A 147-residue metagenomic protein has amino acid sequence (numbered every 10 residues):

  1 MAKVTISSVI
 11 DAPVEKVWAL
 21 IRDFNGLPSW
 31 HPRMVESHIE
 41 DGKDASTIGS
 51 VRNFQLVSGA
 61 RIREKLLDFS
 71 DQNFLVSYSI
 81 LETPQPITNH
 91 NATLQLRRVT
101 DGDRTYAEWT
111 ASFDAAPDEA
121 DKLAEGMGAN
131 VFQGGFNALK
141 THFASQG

Functional and structural regions predicted by a protein language model:
M1-K3, N73-L75, G102-T105: A generic structural signal for beta-strand entry/edge sites
M1-K43: Hydrophobic ligand-binding cavity/cleft-lining segments
I6-S8, I62-D68, H90-R98: Hydrophobic/aromatic beta-strand elements that line small-molecule binding cavities or substrate pockets in beta-rich
P13, G59, D71-Q72, V99-G102: Short strand-connecting beta-turns/loops that link adjacent beta-strands
H38-P86, G134, A138-Q146: Glycine-rich portal/gate segments that line the openings of hydrophobic small-molecule binding cavities
L81-G134: Beta-strand/loop substructures that line and gate deep hydrophobic ligand-binding cavities in soluble
